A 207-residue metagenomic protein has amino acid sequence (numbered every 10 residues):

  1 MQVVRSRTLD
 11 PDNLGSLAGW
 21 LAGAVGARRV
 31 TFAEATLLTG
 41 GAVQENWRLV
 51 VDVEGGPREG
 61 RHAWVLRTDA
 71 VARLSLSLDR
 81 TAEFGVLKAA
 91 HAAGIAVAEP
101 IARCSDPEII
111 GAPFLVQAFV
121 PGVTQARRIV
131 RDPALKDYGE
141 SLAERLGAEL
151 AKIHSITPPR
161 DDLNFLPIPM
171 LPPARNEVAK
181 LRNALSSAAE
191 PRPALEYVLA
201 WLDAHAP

Functional and structural regions predicted by a protein language model:
M1-V30: Juxta-kinase regulatory segment immediately upstream of eukaryotic protein kinase catalytic domains
A35-W201, H205-A206: ATP-binding pocket architecture of kinase catalytic cores
